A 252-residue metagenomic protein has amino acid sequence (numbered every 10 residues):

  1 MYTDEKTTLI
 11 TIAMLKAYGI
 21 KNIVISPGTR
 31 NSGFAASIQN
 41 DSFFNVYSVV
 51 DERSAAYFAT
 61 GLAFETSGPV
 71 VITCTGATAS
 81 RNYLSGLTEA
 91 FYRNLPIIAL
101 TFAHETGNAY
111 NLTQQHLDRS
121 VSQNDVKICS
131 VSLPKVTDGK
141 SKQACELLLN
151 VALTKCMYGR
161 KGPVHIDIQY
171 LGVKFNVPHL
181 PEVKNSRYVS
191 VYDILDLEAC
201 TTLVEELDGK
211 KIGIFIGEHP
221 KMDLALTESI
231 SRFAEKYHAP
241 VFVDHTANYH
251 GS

Functional and structural regions predicted by a protein language model:
M1-S252: N-terminal alpha/beta PP-like core and its mobile active-site loop of ThDP/TPP-dependent enzymes
